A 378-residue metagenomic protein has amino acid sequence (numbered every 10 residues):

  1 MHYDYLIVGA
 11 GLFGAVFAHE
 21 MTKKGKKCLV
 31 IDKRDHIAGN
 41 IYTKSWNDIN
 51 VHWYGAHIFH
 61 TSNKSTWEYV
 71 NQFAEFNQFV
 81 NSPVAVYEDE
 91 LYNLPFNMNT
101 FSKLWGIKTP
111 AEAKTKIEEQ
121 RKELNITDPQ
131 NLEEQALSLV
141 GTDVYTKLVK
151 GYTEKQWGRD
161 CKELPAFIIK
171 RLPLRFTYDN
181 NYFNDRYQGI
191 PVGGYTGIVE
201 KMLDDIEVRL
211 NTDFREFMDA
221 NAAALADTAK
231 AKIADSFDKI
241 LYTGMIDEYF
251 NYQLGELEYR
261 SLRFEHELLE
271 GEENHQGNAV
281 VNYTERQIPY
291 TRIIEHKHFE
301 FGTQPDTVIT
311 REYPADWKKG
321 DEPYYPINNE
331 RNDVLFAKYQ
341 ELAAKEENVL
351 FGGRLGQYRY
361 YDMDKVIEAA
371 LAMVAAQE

Functional and structural regions predicted by a protein language model:
Y3, G25, I206, F237-D238 (+1 more regions): Short, well-ordered alpha-helix to beta-strand connector turns
Y3-V30, V374: N-terminal Rossmann-like FAD-binding beta1-loop-alpha1 element of flavoenzymes
L6-V8, I31, A234-D247: Short hydrophobic core segments
L12-F13, D35-I37, N99, E154 (+5 more regions): Short, solvent-exposed loop/turn segments at secondary-structure junctions
H19-N47: Glycine-rich FAD pyrophosphate-binding loop
N47-E123: Dinucleotide-binding Rossmann-like beta1-alpha1 core, especially the glycine-rich loop that anchors the ADP
E88-Y92, M98-F237: Active-site/ligand-binding neighborhood in enzyme catalytic cores
D238, E248-E378: C-terminal segments that line or cap access tunnels to active or ligand-binding sites in enzymes and enzyme-associated
